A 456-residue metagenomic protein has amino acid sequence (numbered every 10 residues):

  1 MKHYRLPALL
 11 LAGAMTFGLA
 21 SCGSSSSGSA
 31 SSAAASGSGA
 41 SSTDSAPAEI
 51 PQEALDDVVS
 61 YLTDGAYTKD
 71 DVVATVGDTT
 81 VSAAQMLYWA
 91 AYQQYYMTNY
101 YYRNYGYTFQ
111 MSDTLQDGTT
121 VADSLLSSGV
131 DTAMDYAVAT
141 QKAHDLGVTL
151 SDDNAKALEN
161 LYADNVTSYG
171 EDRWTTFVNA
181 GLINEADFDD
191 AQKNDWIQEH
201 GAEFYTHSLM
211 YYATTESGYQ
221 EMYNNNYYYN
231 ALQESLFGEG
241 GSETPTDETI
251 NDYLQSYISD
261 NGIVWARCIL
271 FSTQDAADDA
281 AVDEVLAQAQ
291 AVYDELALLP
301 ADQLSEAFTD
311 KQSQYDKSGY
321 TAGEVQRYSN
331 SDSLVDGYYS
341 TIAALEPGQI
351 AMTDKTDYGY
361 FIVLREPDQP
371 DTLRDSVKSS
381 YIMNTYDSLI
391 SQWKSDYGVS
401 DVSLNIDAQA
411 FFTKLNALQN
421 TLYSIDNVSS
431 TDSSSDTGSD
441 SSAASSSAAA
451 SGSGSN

Functional and structural regions predicted by a protein language model:
M1-P7: Bacterial N-terminal signal peptides that target proteins for export
L10-T16: Hydrophobic helical h-region of N-terminal Sec-dependent signal peptides in bacterial secretory/periplasmic proteins
T16, Y136-T140, Y229: Alpha-helical transmembrane segments of polytopic integral membrane proteins, especially the permease/helical cores
F17-S21: C-terminal motif of bacterial Sec signal peptides marking the signal peptidase cleavage site
S24-S26, D44-T68, L182-E284, S333-A444 (+1 more regions): PPIase-associated folding chaperone regions across multiple families
A46-T214: N-terminal targeting/tethering segments
D71-G77, L115-V130, A139-T149, L209-M210 (+5 more regions): Second-shell loop/turn segments in exported
A291-G337, P367: Peptidyl-prolyl cis-trans isomerase
